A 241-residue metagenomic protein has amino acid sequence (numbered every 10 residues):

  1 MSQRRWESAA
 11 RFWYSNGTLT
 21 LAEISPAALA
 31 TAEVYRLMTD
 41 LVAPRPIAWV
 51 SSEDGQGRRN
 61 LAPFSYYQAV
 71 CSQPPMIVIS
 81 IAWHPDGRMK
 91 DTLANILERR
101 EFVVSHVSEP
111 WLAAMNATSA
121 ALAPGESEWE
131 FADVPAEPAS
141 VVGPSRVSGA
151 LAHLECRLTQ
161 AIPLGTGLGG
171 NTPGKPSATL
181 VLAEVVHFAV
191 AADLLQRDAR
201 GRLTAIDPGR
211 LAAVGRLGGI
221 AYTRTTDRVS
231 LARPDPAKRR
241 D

Functional and structural regions predicted by a protein language model:
S2-D241: Basic, polyanion-binding surface patches
